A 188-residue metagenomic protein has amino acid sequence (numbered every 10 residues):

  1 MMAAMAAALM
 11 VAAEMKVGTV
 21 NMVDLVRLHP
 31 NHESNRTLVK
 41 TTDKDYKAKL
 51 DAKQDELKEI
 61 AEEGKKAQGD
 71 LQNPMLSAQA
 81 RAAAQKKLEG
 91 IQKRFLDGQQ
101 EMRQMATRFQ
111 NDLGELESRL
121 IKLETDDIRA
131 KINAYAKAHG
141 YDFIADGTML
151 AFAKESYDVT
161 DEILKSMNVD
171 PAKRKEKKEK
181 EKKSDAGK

Functional and structural regions predicted by a protein language model:
M2-A12: Hydrophobic h-region of N-terminal signal peptides that target proteins for export in Gram-negative bacteria
A12-K188: Amphipathic, charged alpha-helical segments and their helix-to-coil junctions in extracytoplasmic/peripheral assemblies
